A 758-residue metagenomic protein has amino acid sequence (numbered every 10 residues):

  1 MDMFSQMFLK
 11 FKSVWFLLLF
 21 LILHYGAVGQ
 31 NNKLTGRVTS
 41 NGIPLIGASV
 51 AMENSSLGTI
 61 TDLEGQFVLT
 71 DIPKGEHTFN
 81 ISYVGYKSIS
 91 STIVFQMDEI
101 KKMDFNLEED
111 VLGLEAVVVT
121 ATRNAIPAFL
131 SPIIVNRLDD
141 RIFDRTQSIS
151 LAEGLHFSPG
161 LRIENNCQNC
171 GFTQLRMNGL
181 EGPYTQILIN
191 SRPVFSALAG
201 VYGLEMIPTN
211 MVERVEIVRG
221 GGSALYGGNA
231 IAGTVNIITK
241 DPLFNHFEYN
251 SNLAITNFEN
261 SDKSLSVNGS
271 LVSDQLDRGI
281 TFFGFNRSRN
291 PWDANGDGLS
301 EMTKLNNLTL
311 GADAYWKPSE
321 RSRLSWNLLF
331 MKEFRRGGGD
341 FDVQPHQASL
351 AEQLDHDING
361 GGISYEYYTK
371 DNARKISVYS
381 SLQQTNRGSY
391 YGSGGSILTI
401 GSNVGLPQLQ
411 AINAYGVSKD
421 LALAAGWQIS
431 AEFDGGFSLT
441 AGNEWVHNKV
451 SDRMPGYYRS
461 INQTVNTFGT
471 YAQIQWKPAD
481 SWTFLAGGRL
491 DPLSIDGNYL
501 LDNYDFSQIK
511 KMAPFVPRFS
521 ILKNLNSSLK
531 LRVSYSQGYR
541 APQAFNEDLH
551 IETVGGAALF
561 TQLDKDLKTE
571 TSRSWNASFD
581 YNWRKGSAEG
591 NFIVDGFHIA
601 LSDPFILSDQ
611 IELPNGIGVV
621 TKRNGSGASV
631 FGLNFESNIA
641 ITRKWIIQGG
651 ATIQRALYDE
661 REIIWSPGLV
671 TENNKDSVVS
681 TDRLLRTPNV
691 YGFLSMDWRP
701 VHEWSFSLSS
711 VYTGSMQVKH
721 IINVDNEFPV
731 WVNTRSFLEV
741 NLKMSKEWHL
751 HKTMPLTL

Functional and structural regions predicted by a protein language model:
R37-I43, A48-E53, S82-Y86, Q96 (+2 more regions): Short, acidic, small-residue-rich periplasmic hinge/interaction motif at the N-terminus of Gram-negative outer-membrane
V68-D71, Q174-R176, R192-R219, L310: Short acidic/polar hinge/loop motifs at secondary-structure boundaries that mediate gating or recognition
A152-P193, E213: Extracytoplasmic beta-strand/coil segments of soluble accessory domains associated with Gram-negative outer-membrane
S196-L198, M211-E213, A224-N295, T303-L310: Outer-membrane beta-barrel translocator/receptor signature
S270-D274, F285, Y315-K317, I474 (+4 more regions): Conserved C-terminal beta-signal and adjacent last beta-strands/turns of outer-membrane beta-barrel proteins
R289-T309, Y315-I376, L382-L421, Y457-Y458 (+2 more regions): Flexible loop and strand-edge segments within Gram-negative outer membrane beta-barrel domains
K375-S393, N524, K530-S534, D566-T621 (+2 more regions): Membrane-embedded beta-barrel scaffold of Gram-negative outer-membrane proteins
A479-D480, I593, F597-A600, I617-I721: Gram-negative outer-membrane beta-barrel transporters
